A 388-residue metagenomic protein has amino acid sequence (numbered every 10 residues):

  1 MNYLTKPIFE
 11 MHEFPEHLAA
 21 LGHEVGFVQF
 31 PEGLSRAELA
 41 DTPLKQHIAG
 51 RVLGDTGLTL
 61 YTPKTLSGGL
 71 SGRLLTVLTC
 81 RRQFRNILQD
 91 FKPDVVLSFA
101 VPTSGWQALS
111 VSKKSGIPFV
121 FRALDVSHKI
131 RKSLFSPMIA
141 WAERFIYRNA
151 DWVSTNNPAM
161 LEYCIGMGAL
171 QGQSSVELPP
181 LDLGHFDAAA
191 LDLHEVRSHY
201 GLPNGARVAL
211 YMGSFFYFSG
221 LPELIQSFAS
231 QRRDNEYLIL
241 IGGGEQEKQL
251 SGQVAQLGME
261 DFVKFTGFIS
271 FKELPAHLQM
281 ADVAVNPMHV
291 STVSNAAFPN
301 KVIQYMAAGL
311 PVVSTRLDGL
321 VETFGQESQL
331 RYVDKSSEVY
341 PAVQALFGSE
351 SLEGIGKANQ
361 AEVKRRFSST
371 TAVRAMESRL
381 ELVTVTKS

Functional and structural regions predicted by a protein language model:
M1-I48, Q226-A229, L317, S388: N-terminal subdomain of nucleotide-sugar transferases
T5, S219, K272-A276, D282-M306 (+1 more regions): Nucleotide-sugar-dependent
P31, A159, P180: Carbohydrate-associated surface elements
T76-T79, S115-V120, S127-N149, S154 (+1 more regions): Nucleotide-sugar donor phosphate/pyrophosphate-binding loop at the beta->alpha transition of glycosyltransferases
E162-I165, L181-H199, G205, G220: Acidic anion/phosphate-binding donor-loop and adjacent secondary structure in glycosyltransferase catalytic cores
Q249-P275: Nucleotide-activated donor-binding/catalytic signature segment of Leloir-type glycosyltransferases, i.e., the conserved
Q326-S337, A345-E350: Conserved acidic donor-binding segment of nucleotide-sugar-dependent glycosyltransferases
E350-E381: A charged, aromatic-enriched C-terminal amphipathic alpha-helix characteristic of glycosyltransferases across folds
